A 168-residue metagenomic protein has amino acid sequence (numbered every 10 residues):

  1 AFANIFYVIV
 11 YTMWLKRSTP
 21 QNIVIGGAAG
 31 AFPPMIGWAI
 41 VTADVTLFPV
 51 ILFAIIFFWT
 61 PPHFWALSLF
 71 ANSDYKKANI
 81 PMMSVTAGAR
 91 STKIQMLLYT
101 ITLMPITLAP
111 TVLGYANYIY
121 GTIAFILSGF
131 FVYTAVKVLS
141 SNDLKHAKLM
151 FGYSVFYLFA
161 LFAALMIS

Functional and structural regions predicted by a protein language model:
A1-I40: Intramembrane alpha-helical segments
F2, A28, A54, L98-I101 (+3 more regions): Hydrophobic residues within alpha-helical transmembrane segments of multi-pass solute transporters/permease subunits
I5-T12, I55-A71, M104, S128-V138: Transmembrane alpha-helical segments that form the membrane-embedded catalytic/substrate-channel core of multi-pass
I25-V41, S91, M150-A164: Small-residue-rich segments of transmembrane alpha-helices in multi-pass membrane proteins, especially helix faces
P34, I56, T60, T100-L103 (+3 more regions): Helical transmembrane-bundle signal
P34-F57, L108-Y120, L165-S168: Helix-coil boundary and interhelical linker segments in multi-pass alpha-helical membrane proteins
T60-L108, G114: Solvent-exposed interhelical
V132-A160: Interfacial loop-to-transmembrane junctions
